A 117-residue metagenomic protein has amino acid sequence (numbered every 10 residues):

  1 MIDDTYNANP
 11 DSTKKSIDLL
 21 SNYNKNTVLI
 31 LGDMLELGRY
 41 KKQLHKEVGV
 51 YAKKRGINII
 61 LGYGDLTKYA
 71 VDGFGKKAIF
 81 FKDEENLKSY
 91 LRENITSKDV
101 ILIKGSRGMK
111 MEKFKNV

Functional and structural regions predicted by a protein language model:
M1-V117: ATP-dependent carboxylate-amine ligase
